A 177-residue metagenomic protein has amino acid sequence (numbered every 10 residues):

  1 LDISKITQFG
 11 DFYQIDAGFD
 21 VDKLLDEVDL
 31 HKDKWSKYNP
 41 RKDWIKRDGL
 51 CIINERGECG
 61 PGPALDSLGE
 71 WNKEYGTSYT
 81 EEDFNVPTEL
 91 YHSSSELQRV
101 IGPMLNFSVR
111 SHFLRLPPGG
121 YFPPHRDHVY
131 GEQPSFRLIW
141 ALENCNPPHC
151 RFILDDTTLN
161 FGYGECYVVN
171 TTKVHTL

Functional and structural regions predicted by a protein language model:
L1-M104: Non-heme Fe(II)/2-oxoglutarate
V100-Y121: A short glycine-rich, His/Asp/Glu-containing loop-to-beta-strand
F107-V109, P123-L138: A short beta-loop-beta micro-motif enriched in histidine and acidic residues
H112, I139, T176: Short, surface-exposed charged micro-motifs
R115-P117, G131-P148: Short, conserved beta-strand element in jelly-roll/cupin
H125, H175-T176: Histidine-centered active-site/metal-ligand motif
A141-G162: A short beta-strand-loop-beta hairpin characteristic of the jelly-roll/cupin
L159-V174: Conserved metal-binding segment of the jelly-roll/cupin
